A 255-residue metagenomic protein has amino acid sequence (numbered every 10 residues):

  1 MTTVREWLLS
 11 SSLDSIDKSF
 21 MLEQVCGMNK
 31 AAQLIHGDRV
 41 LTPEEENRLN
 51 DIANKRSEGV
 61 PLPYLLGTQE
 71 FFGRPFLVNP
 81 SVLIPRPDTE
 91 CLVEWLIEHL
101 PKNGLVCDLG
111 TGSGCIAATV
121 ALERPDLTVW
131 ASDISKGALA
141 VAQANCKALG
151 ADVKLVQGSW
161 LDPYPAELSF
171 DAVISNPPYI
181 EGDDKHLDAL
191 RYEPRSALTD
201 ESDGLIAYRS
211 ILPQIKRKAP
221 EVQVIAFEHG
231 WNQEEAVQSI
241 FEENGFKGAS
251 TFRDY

Functional and structural regions predicted by a protein language model:
M1-L66: N-terminal auxiliary segments of SAM/dcSAM-dependent transferases
L8-S11, L92-L96, I211, I215: Generic hydrophobic alpha-helical segments
E23-G27, D108-A117, G182-D183: Mobile beta-alpha loop/short-helix "lid" or hinge segments that flank ligand
N29, F72-P75, L190-R195: Short, basic/glycine-rich phosphate-binding loops at helix/coil junctions that contact nucleotide phosphates
K30, E58-L62, P101, A151 (+2 more regions): Generic structural signal for secondary-structure transition and capping sites
E45, P85-D88, A207: An acidic site on a long C-lobe helix of protein kinase domains
N50-R124, V129-A144, Q157: SAM-dependent Rossmann-like transferase core, predominantly class I methyltransferases with a strong bias toward
E123, L127, S132-Y255: S-adenosylmethionine
